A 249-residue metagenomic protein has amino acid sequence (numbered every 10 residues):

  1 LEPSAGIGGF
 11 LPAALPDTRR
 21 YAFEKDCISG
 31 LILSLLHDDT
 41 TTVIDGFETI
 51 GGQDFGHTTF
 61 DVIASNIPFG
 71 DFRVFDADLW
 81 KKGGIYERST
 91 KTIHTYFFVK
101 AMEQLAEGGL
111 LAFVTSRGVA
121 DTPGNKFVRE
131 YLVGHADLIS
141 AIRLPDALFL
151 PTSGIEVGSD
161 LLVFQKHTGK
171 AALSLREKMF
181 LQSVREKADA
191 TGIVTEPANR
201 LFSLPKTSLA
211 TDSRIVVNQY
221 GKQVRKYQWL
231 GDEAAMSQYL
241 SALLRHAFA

Functional and structural regions predicted by a protein language model:
L1-F72, G108, S116-G118, L162: Conserved S-adenosyl-L-methionine
T18-R19, D39-T40, L79-G83, V128-Y131: Glycine-rich, phosphate-binding/catalytic loops in enzymes
D26, F47-T49, L144-A147, T207: Short, solvent-exposed coil/turn elements at secondary-structure transition points
C27, S89-L150, V157-V163: Conserved Class I SAM-dependent methyltransferase catalytic core
D45, S140-R143, S203: Structural signal for conserved beta-strand scaffold positions within catalytic alpha/beta enzyme cores
I67-F97: Mobile active-site "lid"/loop adjacent to the S-adenosyl-L-methionine
F69-G70, G118-A120, L148, T168-K170: Conserved nucleotide-binding/hydrolysis micro-motifs of P-loop NTPases
P151-F248: Flexible, glycine-/basic-rich loop-and-beta segments that form/coincide with the SAM-dependent methyltransferase
